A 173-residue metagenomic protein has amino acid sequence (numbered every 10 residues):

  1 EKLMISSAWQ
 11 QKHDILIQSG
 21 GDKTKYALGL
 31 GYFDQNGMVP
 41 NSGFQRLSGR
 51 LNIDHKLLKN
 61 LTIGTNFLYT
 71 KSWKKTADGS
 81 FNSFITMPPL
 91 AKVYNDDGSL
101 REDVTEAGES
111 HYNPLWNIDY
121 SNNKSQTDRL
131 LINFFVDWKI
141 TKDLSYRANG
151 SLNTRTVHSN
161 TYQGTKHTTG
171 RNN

Functional and structural regions predicted by a protein language model:
E1, G37-S42, S48-L131, R147-N173: Surface-exposed loop/interface segments of Gram-negative outer-membrane beta-barrel transport/assembly proteins
E1-P40, D78-S80, W116-N123, D137-K139: Residues embedded in well-ordered regular secondary structure
H13, D22-Y26, K59-T65, K142-A148: Outer-envelope beta-barrel architecture signal
I15-S19, G49-H55, I132-W138: Residues on the lipid-exposed face of transmembrane beta-strands in outer-membrane beta-barrel proteins
